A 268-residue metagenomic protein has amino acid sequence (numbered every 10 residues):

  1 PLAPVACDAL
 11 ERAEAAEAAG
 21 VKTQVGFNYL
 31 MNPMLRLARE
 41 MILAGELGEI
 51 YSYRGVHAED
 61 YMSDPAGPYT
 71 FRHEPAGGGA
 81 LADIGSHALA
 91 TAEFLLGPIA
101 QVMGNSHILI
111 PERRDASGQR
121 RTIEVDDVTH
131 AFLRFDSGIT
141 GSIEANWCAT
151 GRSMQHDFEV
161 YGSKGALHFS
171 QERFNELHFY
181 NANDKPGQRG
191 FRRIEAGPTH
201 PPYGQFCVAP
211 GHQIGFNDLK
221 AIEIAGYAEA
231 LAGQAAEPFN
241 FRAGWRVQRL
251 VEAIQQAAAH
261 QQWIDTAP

Functional and structural regions predicted by a protein language model:
P1-L30, G45: Beta-strand-loop-alpha-helix segment that lines the small-molecule cofactor/substrate pocket of alpha/beta enzymes
E11-R12, A38, A253-I254: Aromatic/hydrophobic pocket-lining residues that form π-stacking "cages" and hydrophobic walls in ligand
V21-Q24, Y29-I123, L177, Q261: Predominantly a Rossmann-like dinucleotide-binding segment in NAD(P)-dependent oxidoreductases
N28, P111-S117, R121-T122, H130-F135 (+3 more regions): C-terminal glycine/acidic-rich active-site capping loop/insertion
L30-M31, V56-Y61, S106-P111, S137-I139 (+4 more regions): Glycine-rich beta-alpha junction loops
S86, E144-S153, H212: Glycine-rich phosphate/pyrophosphate-binding beta-alpha loops
L250-H260: Short arginine-rich
